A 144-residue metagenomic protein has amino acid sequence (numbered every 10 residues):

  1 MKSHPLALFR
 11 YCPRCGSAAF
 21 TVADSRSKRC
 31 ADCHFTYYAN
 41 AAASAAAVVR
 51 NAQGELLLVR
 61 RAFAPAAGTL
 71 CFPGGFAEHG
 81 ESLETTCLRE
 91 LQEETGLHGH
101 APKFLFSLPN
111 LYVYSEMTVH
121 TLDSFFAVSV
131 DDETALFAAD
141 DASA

Functional and structural regions predicted by a protein language model:
M1-L8, A47: A broadly conserved sequence feature marking short terminus-proximal activation segments in nucleic acid-centric
K2, N51-E93: Conserved Nudix-box catalytic region and its N-terminal flanking loop in Nudix hydrolases and closely related
F9-Y11, S27: Residues immediately within or flanking Cys/His clusters that coordinate Zn2+ in small zinc-binding modules
C12-R14, A31-D32: Short, cysteine/histidine-rich loop/knuckle motifs that typically chelate Zn2+
F20-T21, Y38: Short functional micro-motifs and their immediate structural scaffolds
T21-S27: Short linker/helix segments within small regulatory modules
K28, D32-L56, F76: Conserved N-terminal beta-strand and adjoining loop/helix that marks the start of the Nudix/MutT-like hydrolase domain
A77-K103, L108-A144: Unchanged
